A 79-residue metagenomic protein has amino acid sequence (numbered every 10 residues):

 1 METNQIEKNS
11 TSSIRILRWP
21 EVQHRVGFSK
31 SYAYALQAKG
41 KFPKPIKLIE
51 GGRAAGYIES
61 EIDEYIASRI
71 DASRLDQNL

Functional and structural regions predicted by a protein language model:
E2-A38, D63-R69: Polyanion-binding surface elements
I6, K44-I46, N78: Generic low-complexity segments that are intrinsically disordered, proline-rich and/or Lys/Arg-biased
I16, G56-Y57: Short aromatic/basic micro-patch
V26-G56: Major-groove DNA-recognition helix of helix-turn-helix-type DNA-binding domains
E61-L79: A short, Lys/Arg-enriched interface patch at domain edges and termini
